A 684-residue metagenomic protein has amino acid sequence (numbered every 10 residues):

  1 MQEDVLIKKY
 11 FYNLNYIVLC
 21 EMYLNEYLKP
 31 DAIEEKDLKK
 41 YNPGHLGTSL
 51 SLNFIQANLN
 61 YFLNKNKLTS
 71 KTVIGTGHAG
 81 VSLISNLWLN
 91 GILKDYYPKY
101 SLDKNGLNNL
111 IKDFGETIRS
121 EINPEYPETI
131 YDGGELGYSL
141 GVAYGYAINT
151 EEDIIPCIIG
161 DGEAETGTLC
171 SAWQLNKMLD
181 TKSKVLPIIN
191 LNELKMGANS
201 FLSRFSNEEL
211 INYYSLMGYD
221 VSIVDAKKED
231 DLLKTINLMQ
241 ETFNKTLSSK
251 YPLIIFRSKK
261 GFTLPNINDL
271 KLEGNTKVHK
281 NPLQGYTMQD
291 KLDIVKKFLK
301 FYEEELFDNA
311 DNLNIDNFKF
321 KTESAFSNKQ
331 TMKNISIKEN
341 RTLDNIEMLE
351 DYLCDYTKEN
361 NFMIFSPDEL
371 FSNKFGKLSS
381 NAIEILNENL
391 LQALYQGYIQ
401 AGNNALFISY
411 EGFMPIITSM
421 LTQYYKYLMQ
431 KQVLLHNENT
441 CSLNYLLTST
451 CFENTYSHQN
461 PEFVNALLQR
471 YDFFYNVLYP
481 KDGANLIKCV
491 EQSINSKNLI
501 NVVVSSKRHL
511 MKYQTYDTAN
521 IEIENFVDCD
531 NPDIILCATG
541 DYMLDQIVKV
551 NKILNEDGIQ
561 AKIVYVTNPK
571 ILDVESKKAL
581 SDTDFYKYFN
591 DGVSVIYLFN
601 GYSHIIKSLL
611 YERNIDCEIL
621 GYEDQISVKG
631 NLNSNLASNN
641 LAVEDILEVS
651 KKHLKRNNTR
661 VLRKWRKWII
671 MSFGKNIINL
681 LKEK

Functional and structural regions predicted by a protein language model:
E3-K29, L486-I487: Amphipathic alpha-helical packing elements
L19-L179, G376, Q392-A401: Cofactor-binding active-site loop characterized by glycine-rich and histidine/acidic residues
K29-P30, L46, T72, G91 (+7 more regions): Non-catalytic terminal/interface segments that mediate subunit docking, oligomerization, and allosteric communication
D37-H45, S70-G75, I130-D132, P156-G160 (+7 more regions): Short glycine-rich or small-residue beta-strand-to-loop segments that form or flank ligand, phosphate, metal/Fe-S
G77-H78, L110-D113, P367-F371, L386-N389 (+1 more regions): Short glycine-enriched loops at secondary-structure junctions
L107-T129, G137-V142, T150-P156, E165 (+6 more regions): Thiamine diphosphate
I159-G162, I189-N190, P367, K481: Active-site flanking residues adjacent to catalytic metal/cofactor-binding acidic residues
D293-N345, R656-E683: Phosphate/pyrophosphate-binding active-site segments
